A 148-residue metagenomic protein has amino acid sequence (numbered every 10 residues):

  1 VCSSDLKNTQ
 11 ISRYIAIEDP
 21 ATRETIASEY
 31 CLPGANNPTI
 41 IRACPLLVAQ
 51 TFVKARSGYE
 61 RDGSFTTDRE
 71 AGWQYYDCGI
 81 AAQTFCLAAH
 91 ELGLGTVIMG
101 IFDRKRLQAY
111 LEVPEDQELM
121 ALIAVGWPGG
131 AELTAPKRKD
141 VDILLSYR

Functional and structural regions predicted by a protein language model:
N8-C78: Glycine/small-residue-rich phosphate/adenosyl-binding loop
N37-V48, E112-T134: A glycine-rich helix N-cap at a beta->alpha junction
R56, A121-R148: C-terminal helix-cap and adjacent tail motif
F85: Aromatic/hydrophobic pocket-lining residues that form π-stacking "cages" and hydrophobic walls in ligand
A88: Hydrophobic/aromatic ligand-binding patch that stacks against planar heteroaromatic rings of cofactors or nucleotides
G93: Structured binding elements
M99-D116: Active-site helix/loop module of the DD-peptidase/beta-lactamase fold, centered on the serine-lysine SxxK catalytic
